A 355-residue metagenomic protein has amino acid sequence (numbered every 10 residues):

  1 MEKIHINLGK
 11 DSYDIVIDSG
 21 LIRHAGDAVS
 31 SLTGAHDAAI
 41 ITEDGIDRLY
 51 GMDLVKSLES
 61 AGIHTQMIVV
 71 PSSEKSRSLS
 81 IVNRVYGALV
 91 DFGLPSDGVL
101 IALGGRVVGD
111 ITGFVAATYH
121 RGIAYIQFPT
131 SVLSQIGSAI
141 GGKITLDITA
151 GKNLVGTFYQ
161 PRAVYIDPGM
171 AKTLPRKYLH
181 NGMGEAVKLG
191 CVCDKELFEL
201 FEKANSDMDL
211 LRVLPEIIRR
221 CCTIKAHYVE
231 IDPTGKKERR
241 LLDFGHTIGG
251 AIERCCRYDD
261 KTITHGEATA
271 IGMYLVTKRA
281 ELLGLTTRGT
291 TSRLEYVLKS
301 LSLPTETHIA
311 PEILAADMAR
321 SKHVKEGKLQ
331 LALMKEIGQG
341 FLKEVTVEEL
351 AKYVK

Functional and structural regions predicted by a protein language model:
M1-G98: ATP/NTP phosphate-donor binding region
E2, G184-A186, T286-K355: C-terminal charged capping/lid subdomain of soluble metabolic enzymes
N7, T33, G93-P95, T118-H120 (+5 more regions): Solvent-exposed alpha-helices and their adjacent loops that cap or buttress functional pockets in soluble metabolic
V16, F114-S206: A glycine/threonine-rich phosphate-anchoring loop and its flanking beta-alpha core in nucleotide/phosphate-binding
D18, I40, S78, P129 (+4 more regions): Residue-level signal for inorganic ion chemistry
Y86-L103, T112-Q127: Non-catalytic interfacial helical region
V107-F114, Q135, A251: Short glycine/serine/threonine-rich phosphate/pyrophosphate-binding segments that cradle anionic phosphate groups
E199-E312: Active-site segments that bind and position negatively charged phosphate/pyrophosphate groups
